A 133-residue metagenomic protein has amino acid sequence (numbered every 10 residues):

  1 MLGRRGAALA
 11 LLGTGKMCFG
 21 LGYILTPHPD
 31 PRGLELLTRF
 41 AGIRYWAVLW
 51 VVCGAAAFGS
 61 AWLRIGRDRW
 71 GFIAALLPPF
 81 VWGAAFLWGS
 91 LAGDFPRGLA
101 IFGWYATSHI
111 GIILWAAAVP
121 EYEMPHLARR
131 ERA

Functional and structural regions predicted by a protein language model:
M1-K16: Cytosolic juxtamembrane helix and N-cap/initiation of the first transmembrane helix
K16-P27: Alpha-helical transmembrane segments of multi-pass membrane proteins
G33-W50: A loop-to-helix transmembrane entry motif
L49, R69-W88: Hydrophobic alpha-helical membrane segments
A55-R69: Juxtamembrane helix-break-helix junctions at the cytosolic face of small multi-pass alpha-helical membrane proteins
I65, F80-F102: Membrane-helix boundary connector in multi-pass membrane proteins
A106-R130: Membrane-water interface at the C-terminal end of transmembrane alpha helices
